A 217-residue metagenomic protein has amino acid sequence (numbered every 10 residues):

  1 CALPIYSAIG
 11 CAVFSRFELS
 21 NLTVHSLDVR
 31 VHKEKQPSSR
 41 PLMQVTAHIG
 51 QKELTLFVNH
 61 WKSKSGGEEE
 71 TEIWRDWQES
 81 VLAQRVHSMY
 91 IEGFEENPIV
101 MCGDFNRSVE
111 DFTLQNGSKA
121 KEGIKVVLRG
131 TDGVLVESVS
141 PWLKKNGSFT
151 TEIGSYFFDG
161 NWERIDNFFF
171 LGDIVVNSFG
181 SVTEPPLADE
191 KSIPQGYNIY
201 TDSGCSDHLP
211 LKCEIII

Functional and structural regions predicted by a protein language model:
A2-E53, F57-W61: Structured beta-strand-rich core segments of catalytic domains in phosphoester-bond hydrolases
S7-G10, S65-E68, S108-F112: Extracytoplasmic/secreted cell-surface and envelope-processing proteins
I9, W77, V81-Q84, K119 (+2 more regions): Extracytoplasmic/secreted proteins, especially bacterial periplasmic and envelope-associated proteins
V24-S26, F57, E68-E69, D111-Q115 (+1 more regions): Short, solvent-exposed loop/turn and secondary-structure capping segments
V31-H32, G66-R75, I153-Y156, I199-Y200: Second-shell loop/turn segments in exported
K35-P37, S88-V100, N106-I217: Metal-dependent phosphoester-hydrolase catalytic domains
S39, I49-S80, Q84: Metal-dependent phosphoester/phosphodiester hydrolase catalytic core
N59, G103-D104: Active-site flanking residues adjacent to catalytic metal/cofactor-binding acidic residues
